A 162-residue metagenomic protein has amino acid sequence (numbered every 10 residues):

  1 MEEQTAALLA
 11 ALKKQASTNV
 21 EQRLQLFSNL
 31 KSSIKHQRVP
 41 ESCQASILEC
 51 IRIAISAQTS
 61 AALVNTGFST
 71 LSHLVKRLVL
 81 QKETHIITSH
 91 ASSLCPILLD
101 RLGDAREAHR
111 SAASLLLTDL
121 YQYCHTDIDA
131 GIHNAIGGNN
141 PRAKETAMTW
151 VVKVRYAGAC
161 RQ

Functional and structural regions predicted by a protein language model:
M1-E49: N-terminal "cap/leader" segments of large eukaryotic alpha-helical scaffolds
E2-Q4, P40-E49, T84-S93, S111 (+3 more regions): Short sequence/structural elements of tandem HEAT/ARM alpha-solenoid repeats
L12, N29-K35, I51-I55, G67-V79 (+6 more regions): Hydrophobic residues within the alpha-helices of tandem HEAT/HEAT-like
T18-N19, T59-S60, A105-E107, N139-N140: Short inter-helical turns and helix N-cap capping residues of alpha-solenoid HEAT/ARM repeat scaffolds
A57-Q58, Q81-T84: Flexible helix-coil transition and linker loops at the boundaries of alpha-helical arrays
S60-A61, T88, P141-K144: Amphipathic, non-membrane alpha-helical segments in soluble helical-bundle scaffolds
